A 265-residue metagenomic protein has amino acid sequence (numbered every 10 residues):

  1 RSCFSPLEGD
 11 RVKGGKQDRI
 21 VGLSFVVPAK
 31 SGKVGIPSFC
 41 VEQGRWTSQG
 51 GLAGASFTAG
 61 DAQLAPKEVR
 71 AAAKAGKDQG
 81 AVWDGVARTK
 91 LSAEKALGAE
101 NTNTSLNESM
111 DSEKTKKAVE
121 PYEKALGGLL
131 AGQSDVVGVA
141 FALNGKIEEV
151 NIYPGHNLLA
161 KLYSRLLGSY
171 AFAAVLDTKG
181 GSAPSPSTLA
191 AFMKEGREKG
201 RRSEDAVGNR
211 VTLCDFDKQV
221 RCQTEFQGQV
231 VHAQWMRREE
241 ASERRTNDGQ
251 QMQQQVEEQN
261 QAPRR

Functional and structural regions predicted by a protein language model:
R1-R265: Intrinsically disordered, low-complexity segments enriched in small/polar residues
